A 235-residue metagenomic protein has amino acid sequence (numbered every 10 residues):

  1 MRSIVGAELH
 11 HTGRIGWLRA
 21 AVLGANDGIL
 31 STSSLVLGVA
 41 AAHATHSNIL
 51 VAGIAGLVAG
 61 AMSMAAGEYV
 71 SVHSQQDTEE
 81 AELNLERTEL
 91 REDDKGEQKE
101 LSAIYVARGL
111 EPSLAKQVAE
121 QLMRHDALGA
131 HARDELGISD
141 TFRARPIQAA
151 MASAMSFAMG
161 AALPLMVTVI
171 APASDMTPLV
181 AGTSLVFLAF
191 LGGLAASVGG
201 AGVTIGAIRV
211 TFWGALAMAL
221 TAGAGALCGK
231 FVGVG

Functional and structural regions predicted by a protein language model:
M1-S71: Internal alpha-helical transmembrane segments
M1-W17, V72-A154: Cytosol/matrix-facing amphipathic helices and coiled-coil assembly/linker segments of eukaryotic membrane proteins
G13-G24, H46-I54, L114, P146-M151 (+2 more regions): The feature identifies polytopic integral membrane transport proteins across all domains of life
G28-S33, S153-L163: Core segments of transmembrane alpha-helices that mediate helix-helix packing or line hydrophobic substrate/ligand
S174-F187: Structural signature of hydrophobic alpha-helical transmembrane segments
V186-A201: Transmembrane alpha-helical segments of integral membrane proteins
R209-A222: Small-residue-rich segments of transmembrane alpha-helices in multi-pass membrane proteins, especially helix faces
G223-G235: Juxtamembrane boundary at the C-terminal end of a transmembrane helix
